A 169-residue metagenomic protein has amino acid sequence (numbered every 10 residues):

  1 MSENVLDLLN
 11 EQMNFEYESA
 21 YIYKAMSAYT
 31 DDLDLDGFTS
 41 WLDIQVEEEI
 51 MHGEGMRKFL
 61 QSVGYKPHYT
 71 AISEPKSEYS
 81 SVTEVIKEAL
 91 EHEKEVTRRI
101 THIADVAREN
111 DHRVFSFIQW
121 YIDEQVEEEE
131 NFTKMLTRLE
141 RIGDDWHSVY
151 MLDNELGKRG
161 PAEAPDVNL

Functional and structural regions predicted by a protein language model:
M1-L169: Iron-associated oxidoreductase/ferritin-like identity signal
